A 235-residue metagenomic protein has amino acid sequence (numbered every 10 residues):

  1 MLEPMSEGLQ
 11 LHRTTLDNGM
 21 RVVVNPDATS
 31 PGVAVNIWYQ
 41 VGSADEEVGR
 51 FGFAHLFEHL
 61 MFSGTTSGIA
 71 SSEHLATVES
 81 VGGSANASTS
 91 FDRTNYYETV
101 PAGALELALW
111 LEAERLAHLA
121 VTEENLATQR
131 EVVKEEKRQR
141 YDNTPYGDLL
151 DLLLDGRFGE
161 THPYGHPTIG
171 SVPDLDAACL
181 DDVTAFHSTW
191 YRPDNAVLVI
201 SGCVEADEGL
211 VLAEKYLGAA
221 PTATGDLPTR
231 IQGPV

Functional and structural regions predicted by a protein language model:
L2-E3, E160, Y164, T168 (+2 more regions): An aromatic/glycine/proline-enriched structural segment found at the starts of mature extracellular/organellar domains
L2-P31: N- or domain-start disorder-to-order transition segments that initiate the globular core
A34-T99, G165-I169: M16/MPP (pitrilysin/insulinase) zinc-metallopeptidase core fold and M16-derived inactive scaffolds
G49, F53, A70, H74 (+7 more regions): Stable alpha-helical elements in mature extracytoplasmic
S63-S67, T99-V132: M16/insulysin-pitrilysin zinc metalloprotease superfamily fold
G64-T65, A108, R140-P193, A213-Y216: Scaffold signal of the M16-like zinc-metallopeptidase fold and its non-catalytic homologs
E79, A120-R138, E205, T224-V235: Acidic/histidine-enriched alpha-helical segments
